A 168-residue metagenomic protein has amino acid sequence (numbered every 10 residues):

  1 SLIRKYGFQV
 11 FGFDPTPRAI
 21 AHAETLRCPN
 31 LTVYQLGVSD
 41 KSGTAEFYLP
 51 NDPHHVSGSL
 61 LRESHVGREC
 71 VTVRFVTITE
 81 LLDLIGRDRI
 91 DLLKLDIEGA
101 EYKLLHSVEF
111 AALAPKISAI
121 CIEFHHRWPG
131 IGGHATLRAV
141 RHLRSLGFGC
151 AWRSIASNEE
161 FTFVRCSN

Functional and structural regions predicted by a protein language model:
S1-N168: Phosphate/nucleotide-binding beta-alpha loop and adjacent structural elements of enzyme active sites
